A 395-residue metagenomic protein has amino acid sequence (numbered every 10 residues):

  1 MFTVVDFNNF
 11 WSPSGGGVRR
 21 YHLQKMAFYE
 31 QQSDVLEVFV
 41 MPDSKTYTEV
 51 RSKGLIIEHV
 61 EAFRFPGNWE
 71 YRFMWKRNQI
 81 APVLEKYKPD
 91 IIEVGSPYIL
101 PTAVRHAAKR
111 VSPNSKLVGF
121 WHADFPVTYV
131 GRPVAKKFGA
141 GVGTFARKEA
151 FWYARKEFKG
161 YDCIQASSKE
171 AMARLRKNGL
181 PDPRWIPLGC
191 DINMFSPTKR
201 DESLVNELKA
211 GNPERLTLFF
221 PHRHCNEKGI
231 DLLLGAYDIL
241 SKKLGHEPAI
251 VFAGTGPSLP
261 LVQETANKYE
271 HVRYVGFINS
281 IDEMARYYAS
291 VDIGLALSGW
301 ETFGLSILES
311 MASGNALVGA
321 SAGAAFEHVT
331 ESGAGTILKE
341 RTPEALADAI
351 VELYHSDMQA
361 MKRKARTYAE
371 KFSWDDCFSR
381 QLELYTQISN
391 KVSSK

Functional and structural regions predicted by a protein language model:
V5, A210-D238: Conserved donor-binding/catalytic core segment of Leloir-type glycosyltransferases
T102, G143-C163, N178: Membrane-proximal helix-turn-helix segments that form the acceptor-binding/catalytic region of lipid-linked
F158, F277, R286-V291: Short alpha-helical donor nucleotide-sugar binding micro-motif in glycosyltransferases
E170, G189: Carbohydrate-associated surface elements
P260-I278: Nucleotide-activated donor-binding/catalytic signature segment of Leloir-type glycosyltransferases, i.e., the conserved
G299: Aromatic "clamp/platform" in nucleotide-sugar-dependent glycosyltransferases that forms part of the donor/acceptor
A316-A320: Short hydrophobic beta-strand element within catalytic cores of glycosyltransferases and related nucleotide-activated
E331-P343, V351-D357: Conserved acidic donor-binding segment of nucleotide-sugar-dependent glycosyltransferases
